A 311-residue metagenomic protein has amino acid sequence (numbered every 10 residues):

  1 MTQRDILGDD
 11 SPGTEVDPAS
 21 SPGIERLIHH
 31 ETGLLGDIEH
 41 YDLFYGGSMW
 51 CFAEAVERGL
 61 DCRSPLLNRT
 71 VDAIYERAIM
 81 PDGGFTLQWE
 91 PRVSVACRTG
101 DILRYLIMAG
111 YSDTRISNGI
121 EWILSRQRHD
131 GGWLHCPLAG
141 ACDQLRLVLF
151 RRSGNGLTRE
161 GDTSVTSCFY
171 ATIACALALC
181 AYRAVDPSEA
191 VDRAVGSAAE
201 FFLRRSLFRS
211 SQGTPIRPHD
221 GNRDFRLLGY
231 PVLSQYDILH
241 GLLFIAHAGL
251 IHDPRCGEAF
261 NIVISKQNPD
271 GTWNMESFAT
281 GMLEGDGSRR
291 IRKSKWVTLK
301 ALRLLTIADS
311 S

Functional and structural regions predicted by a protein language model:
M1-S311: Preference for long, amphipathic alpha-helical scaffolds in soluble/luminal domains and all-alpha bundles
